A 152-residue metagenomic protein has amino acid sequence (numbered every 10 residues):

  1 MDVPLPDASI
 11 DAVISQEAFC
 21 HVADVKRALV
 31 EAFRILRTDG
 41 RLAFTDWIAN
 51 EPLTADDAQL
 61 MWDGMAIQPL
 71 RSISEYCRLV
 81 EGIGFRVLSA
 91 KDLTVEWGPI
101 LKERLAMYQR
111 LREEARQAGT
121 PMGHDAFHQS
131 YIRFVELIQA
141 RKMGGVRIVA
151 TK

Functional and structural regions predicted by a protein language model:
M1-V13: A short acidic, Gly/Pro-enriched loop at the edge of an enzyme's catalytic core that lines a small-molecule cofactor
A8, F85, R141: Structured loop/turn residues at beta-strand edges in well-structured enzyme cores
D11-D24: A short SAM/SAH-binding and catalytic strip from SAM-dependent methyltransferases
K26-R41: A short glycine-rich, Lys/Arg-flanked "PGG" loop and its adjoining helix->strand segment in the class I
W47-Q68, R78-V80: Short, glycine-/aromatic-enriched active-site segment of Class I SAM-dependent methyltransferases
Q68-A90: Short alpha-helix
S89-K152: Conserved Class I S-adenosyl-L-methionine
